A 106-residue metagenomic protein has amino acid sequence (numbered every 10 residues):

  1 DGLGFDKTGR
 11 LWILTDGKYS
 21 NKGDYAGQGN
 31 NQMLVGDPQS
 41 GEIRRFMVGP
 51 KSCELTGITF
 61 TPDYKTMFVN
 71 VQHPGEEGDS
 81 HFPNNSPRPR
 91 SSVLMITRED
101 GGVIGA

Functional and structural regions predicted by a protein language model:
D1-A106: Sequence/structural signature of beta-propeller domains
